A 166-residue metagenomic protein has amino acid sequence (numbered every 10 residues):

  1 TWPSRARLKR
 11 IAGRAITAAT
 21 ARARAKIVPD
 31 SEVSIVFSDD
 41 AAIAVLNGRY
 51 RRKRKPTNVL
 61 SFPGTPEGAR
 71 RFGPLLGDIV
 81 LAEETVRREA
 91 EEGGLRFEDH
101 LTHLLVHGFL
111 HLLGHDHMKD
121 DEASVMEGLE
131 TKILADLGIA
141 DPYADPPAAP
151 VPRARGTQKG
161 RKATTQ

Functional and structural regions predicted by a protein language model:
T1-L101, L112-Q166: An acidic/histidine-cluster motif and surrounding catalytic segment that typifies divalent-metal-assisted enzyme active
L104: Extended, folded domain segments that form the structural surfaces/walls around functional sites
